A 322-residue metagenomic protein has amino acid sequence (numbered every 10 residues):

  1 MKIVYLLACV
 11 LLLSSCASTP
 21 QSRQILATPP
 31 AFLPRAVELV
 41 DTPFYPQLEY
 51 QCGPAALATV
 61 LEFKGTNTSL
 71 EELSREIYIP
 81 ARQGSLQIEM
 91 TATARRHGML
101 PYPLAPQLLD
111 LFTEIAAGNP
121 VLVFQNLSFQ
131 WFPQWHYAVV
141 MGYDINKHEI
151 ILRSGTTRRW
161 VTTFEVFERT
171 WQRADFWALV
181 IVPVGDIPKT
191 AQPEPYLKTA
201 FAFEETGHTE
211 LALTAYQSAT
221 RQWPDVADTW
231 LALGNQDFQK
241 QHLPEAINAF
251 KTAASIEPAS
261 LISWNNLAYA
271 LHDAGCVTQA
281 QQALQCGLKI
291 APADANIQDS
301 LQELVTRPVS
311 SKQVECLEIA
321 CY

Functional and structural regions predicted by a protein language model:
A17-Q107, L111, D186, T209 (+4 more regions): Cysteine-nucleophile protease catalytic domains, especially the papain-like/related folds used in DUB/UBL proteases
A17-Q24, I145-L233, C316: Noncatalytic regulatory segments and standalone regulatory/sensor domains
P193, A227-D228, L261-I262, A295-N296: Helix-start (N-cap) detector for alpha-helical repeat units in TPR-like alpha-solenoids, especially tetratricopeptide
